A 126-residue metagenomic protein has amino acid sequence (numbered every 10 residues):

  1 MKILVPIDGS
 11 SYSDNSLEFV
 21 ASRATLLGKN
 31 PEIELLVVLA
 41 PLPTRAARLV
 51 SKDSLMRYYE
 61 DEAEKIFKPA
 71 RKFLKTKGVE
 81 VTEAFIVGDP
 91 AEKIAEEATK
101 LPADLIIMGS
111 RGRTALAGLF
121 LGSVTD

Functional and structural regions predicted by a protein language model:
M1-K52: Small/aliphatic-rich secondary-structure junction motif
P6, A84, G109: Active-site-adjacent beta-strand anchor residues
N15, K93, A115: Phosphate- and divalent-cation-binding pockets in alpha/beta enzyme and binding domains that engage nucleotide-derived
A21, E64, K68-K75: Class I S-adenosyl-L-methionine
D53-K65: A short acidic, glycine-rich active-site loop that binds or catalyzes chemistry on phosphate/adenosine moieties
K72-I106: Structural beta-alpha unit
E96-D126: Gly/Ser-rich helix-loop-strand patches that form or flank binding pockets for ribonucleotide-derived cofactors
